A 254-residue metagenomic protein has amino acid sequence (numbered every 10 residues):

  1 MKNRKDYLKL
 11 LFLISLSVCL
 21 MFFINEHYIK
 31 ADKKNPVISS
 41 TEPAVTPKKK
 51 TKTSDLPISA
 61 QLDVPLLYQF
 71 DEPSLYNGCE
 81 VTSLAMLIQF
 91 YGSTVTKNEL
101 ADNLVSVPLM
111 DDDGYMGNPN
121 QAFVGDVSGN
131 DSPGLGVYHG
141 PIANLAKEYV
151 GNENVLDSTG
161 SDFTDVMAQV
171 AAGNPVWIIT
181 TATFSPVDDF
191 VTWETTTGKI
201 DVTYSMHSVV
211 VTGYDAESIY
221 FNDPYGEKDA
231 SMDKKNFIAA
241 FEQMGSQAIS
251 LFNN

Functional and structural regions predicted by a protein language model:
M1-Y7: Short, Lys/Arg-rich N-terminal segment immediately upstream of the first membrane anchor
Y7-G140, A182-F184, D189-T192, I200-V202: Active-site-adjacent structural segments surrounding the nucleophilic cysteine of cysteine proteases and isopeptidases
S59-Q61, P175, S208, S218: A residue-level signal for beta-strand positions that form part of recognition/binding surfaces within mature
L75, E80-L84, T96, L100 (+5 more regions): Stable alpha-helical elements in mature extracytoplasmic
S83, T159, T180-F184, G213-D215 (+1 more regions): A mature extracytoplasmic/lumenal domain signature
L84-T96, V105-L109, K147-N154, A171 (+2 more regions): Sec-exported extracytoplasmic/periplasmic mature domains
N118-D201, S205-S208, L251-N253: Predominantly the structural core of cysteine protease catalytic domains
F190-T196, I200-T203, V209-N254: Noncatalytic regulatory segments and standalone regulatory/sensor domains
